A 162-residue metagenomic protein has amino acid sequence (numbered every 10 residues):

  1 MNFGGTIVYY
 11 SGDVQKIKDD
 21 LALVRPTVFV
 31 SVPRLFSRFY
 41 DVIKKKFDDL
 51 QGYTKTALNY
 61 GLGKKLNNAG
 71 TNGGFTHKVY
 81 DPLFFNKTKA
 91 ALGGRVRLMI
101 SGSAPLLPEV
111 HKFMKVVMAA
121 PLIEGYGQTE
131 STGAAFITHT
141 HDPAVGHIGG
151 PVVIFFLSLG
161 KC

Functional and structural regions predicted by a protein language model:
M1-I7, A22, T27: Conserved short alpha-helical elements in the N-terminal third of ANL/AMP-binding
G5-G12, I123: Short beta-strand->loop structural element characteristic of the AMP-binding/adenylate-forming
S11, P33, Y126: Short secondary-structure boundary segments
D13-V28, A91: Conserved ATP-dependent adenylate/AMP-binding module captured primarily in the ANL superfamily
T27-V30, Y40-V145: Gly/Ser/Thr-rich phosphate-binding loop
V145-V152: Short Gly/Pro-enriched turn/cap motifs at secondary-structure boundaries
F155: Change "...and in nucleic-acid phosphodiester-cleaving endonucleases..." to "...and in nucleic-acid processing enzymes
S158-C162: Conserved beta-loop-beta connector loops within the AMP-binding
